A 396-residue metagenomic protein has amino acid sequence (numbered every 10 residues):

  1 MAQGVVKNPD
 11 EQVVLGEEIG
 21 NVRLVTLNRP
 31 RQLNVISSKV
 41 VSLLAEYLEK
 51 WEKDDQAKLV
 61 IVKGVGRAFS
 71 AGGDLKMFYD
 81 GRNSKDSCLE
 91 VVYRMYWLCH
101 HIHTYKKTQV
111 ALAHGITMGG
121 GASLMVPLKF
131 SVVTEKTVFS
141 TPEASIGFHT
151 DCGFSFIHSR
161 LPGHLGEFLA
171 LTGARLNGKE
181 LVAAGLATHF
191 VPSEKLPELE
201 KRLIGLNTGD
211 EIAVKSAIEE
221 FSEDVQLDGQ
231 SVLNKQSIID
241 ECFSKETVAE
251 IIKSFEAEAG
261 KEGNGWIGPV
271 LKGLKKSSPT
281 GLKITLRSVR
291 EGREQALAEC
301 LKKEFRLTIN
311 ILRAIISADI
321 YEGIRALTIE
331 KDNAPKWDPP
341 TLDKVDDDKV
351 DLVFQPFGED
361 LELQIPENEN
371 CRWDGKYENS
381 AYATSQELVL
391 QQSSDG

Functional and structural regions predicted by a protein language model:
M1-K63, D86, H100, E367-E369 (+1 more regions): Conserved CoA-thioester-binding segment of acyl-CoA-metabolizing enzymes
V62, D74, L124-M125, E180-L181 (+2 more regions): Hydrophobic/aromatic residues within transmembrane alpha-helices of multi-pass small-molecule transporters
G64-W97, S145-G147, V353: Glycine- (often His-adjacent) and acidic-residue-rich active-site loop that binds/positions the CoA thioester
I102-I146, T150, F168-G178, H189: Glycine-rich beta-to-alpha active-site loop
D151-D210: Contiguous mid-protein beta-loop-alpha structural module that forms a pocket-lining wall or clamp of enzyme active
P192-S277, G281: Amphipathic alpha-helical blocks and their helix-capping loop/short-beta junctions
I252-Y321: Substrate-recognition/cap regions that form aromatic- and gly/pro-loop-enriched pockets for small-molecule ligands
E330, P340-G396: Charge-dense, extended regions
